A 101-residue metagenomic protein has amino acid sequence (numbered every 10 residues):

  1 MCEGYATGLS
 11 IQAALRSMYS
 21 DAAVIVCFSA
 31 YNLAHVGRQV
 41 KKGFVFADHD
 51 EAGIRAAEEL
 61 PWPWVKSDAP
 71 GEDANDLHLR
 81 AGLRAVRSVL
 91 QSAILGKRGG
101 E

Functional and structural regions predicted by a protein language model:
Y5-E101: TOPRIM fold recognition
